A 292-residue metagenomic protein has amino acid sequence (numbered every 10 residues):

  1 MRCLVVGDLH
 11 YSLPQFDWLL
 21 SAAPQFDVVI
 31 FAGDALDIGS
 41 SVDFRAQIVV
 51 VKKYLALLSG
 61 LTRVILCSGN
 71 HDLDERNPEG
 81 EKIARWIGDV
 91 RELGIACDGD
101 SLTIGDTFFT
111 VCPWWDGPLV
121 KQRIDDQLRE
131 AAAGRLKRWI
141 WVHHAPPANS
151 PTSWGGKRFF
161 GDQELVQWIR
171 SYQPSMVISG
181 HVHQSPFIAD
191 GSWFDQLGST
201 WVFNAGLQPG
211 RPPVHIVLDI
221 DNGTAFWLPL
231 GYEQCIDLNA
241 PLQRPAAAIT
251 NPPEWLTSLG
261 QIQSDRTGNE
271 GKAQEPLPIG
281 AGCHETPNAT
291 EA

Functional and structural regions predicted by a protein language model:
R2-H10, D106-W115, I140-H144, T200-L207 (+1 more regions): Active-site-proximal beta-strand elements of phosphoester/diester hydrolases
H10-Q15, L36-S40, C67-P78, G117-L119 (+3 more regions): Active-site environment of divalent metal-dependent phosphoester hydrolases
Y11-T103: Core catalytic region of metal-dependent phosphoesterases/phosphodiesterases, especially metallo-beta-lactamase-like
G60-V64, P174-S175, G198-T200: A short helix->loop->beta-strand "cap" motif at the edges of active sites that frequently abuts
D72-Q167, S258-G260, C283: Conserved catalytic scaffold of divalent metal-dependent phosphoesterases
L102-G105, Q167-S171, I188-G271, E275-C283 (+1 more regions): Binuclear metal-dependent phosphoesterase catalytic core
L165, I169, Q173-S179: Proline-aspartate-enriched helix->loop->beta-strand connector
